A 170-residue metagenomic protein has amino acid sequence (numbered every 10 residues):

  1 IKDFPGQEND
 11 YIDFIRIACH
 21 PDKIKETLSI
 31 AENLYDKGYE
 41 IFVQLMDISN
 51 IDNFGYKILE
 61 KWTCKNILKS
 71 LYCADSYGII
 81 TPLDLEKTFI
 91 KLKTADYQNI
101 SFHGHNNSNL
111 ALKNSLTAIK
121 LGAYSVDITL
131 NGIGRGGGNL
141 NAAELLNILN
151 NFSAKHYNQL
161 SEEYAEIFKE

Functional and structural regions predicted by a protein language model:
I1-E170: Catalytic cores and adjacent flexible loops of soluble metabolic enzymes that perform enolate/carbanion chemistry on
